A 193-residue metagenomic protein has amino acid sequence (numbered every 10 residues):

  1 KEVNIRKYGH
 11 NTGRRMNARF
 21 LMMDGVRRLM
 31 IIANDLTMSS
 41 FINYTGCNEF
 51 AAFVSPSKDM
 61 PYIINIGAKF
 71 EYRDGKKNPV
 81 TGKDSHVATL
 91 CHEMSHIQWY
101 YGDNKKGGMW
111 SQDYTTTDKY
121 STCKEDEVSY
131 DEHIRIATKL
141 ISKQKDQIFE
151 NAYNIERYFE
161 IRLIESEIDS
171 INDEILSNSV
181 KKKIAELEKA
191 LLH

Functional and structural regions predicted by a protein language model:
K1-V87, I97-H193: Predominantly extracellular/secreted Zn2+-dependent metalloproteases
E93: Walker B catalytic acidic pair
